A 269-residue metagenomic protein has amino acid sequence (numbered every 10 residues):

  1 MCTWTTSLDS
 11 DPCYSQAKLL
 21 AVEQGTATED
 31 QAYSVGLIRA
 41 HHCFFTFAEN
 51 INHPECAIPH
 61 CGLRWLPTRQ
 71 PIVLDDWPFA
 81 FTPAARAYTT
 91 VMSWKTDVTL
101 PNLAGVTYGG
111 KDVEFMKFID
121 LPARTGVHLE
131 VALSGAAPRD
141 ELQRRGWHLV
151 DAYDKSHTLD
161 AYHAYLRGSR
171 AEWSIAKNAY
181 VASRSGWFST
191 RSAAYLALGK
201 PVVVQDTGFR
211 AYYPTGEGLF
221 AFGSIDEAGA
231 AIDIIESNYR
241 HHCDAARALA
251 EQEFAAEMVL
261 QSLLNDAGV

Functional and structural regions predicted by a protein language model:
M1-E55, S156-A161, Y165, V181-S183: Extended catalytic core of nucleotide-activated donor transferases of GT-like folds
C2, A40-H42, G126, S169 (+1 more regions): Short, well-ordered alpha-helix to beta-strand connector turns
T5-L8, F44-T46, V127-S134, V202-V204: Short, hydrophobic beta-strand segments that form beta-sheet elements in well-ordered domains
T6, H42-F45, L66, W173 (+2 more regions): Hydrophobic/aromatic beta-strand patches that form the interior of the parallel beta-sheet core in alpha/beta enzyme
S10, A48-I51, L133-R139, Q205-F209: Short, polar loop motifs at secondary-structure junctions
A17-G25, V98-G110, A182-G186: Short, flexible/disordered intra-domain loops and linkers
E55-A171, A179: Conserved catalytic-core segment of nucleotide-activated headgroup transferases in glycan assembly
G109-D112, M116, E141-V269: Catalytic binding pocket for nucleotide-activated donors in carbohydrate/polymer assembly enzymes
